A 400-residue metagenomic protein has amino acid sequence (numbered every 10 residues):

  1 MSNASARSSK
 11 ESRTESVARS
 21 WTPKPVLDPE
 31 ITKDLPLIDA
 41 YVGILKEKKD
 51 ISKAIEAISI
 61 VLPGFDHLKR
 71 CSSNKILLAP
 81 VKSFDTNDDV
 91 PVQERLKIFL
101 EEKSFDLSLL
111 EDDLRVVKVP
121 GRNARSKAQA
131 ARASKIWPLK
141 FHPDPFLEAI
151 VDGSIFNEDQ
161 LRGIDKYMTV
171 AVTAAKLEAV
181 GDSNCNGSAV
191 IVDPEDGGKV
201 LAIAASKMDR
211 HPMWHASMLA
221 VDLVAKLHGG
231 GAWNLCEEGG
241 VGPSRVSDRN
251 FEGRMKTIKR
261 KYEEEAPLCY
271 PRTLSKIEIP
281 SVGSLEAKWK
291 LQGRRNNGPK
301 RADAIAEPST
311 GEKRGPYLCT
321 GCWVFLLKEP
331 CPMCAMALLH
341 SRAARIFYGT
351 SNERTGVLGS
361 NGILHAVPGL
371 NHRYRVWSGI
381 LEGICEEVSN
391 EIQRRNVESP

Functional and structural regions predicted by a protein language model:
M1-P400: Zinc-dependent deaminase catalytic domain
